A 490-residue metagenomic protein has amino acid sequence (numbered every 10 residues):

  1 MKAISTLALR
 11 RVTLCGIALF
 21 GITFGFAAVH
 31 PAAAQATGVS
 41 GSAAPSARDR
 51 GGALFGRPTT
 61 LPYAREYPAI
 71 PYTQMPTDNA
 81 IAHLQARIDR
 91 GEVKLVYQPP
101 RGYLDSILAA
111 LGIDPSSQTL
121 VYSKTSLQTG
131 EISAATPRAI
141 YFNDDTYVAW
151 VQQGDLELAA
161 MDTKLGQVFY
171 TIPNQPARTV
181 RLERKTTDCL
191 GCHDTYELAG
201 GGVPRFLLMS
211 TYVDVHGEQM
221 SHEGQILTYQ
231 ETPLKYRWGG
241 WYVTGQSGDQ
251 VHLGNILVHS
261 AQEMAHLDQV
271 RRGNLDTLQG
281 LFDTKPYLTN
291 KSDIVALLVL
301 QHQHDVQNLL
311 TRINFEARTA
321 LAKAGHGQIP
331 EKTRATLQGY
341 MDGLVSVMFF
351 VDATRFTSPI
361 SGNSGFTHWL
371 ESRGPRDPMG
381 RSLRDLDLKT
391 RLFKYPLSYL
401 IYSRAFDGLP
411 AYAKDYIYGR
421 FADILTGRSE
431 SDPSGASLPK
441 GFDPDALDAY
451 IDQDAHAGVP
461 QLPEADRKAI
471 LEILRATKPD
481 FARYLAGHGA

Functional and structural regions predicted by a protein language model:
M1-L9: N-terminal secretory signal peptides that target proteins for export/translocation
R11-A27: Bacterial N-terminal signal peptides
G25-V39: Signal peptide processing junction and immediate N-terminal pro/mature segment of secreted/exported proteins
T37-V39, R50, V148-G327, K332-A335 (+3 more regions): Sequence context surrounding c-type heme c attachment/ligation sites in exported
G51-G154, A160: N-terminal alpha-helical interaction blocks
R334, P359, W369: Acidic/aromatic/glycine-rich contiguous surface patches that form carbohydrate-binding/processing clefts and analogous
M348-F356, L370-D377: Alpha-helix capping/termination and helix-coil
G362-D387, A405: Acidic, glycine-enriched catalytic cores built around paired aspartates
